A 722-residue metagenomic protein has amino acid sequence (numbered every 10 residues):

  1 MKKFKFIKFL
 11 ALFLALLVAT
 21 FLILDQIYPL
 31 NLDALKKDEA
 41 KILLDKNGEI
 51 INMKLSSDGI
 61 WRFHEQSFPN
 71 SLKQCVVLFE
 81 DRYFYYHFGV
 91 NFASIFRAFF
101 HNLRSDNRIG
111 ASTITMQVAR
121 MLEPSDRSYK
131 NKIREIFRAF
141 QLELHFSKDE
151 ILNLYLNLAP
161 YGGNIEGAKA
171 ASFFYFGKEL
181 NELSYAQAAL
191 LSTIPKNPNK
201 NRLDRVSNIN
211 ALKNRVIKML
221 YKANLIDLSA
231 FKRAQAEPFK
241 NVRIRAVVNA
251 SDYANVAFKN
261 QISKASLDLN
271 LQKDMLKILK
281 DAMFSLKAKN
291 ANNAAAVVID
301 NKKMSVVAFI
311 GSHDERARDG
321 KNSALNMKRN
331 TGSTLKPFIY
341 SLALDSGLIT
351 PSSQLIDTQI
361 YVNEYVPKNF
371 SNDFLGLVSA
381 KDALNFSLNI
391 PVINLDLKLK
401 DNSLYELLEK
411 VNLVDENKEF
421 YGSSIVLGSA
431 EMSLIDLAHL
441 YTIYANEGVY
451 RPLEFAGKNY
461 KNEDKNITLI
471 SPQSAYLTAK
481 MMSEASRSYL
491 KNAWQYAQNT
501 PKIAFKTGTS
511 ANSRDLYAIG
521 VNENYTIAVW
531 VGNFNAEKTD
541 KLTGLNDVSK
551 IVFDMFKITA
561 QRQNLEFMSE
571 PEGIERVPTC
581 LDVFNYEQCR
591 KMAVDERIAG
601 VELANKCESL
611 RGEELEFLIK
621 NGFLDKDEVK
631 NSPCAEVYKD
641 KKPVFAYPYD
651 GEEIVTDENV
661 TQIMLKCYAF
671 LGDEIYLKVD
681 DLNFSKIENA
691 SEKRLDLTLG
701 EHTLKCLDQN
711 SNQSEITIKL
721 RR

Functional and structural regions predicted by a protein language model:
K2, V18, I226, K240-A246 (+1 more regions): Soluble, non-transmembrane domains of envelope/secretory-pathway proteins that act on or interact with carbohydrate
K2-K46, L103: N-terminal type II signal-anchor transmembrane helix that functions as the membrane-insertion/stop-transfer segment
I42, E49-R62, A170, N199 (+8 more regions): Short pre-catalytic segments that frame enzyme active sites
G48, V76, V118, I151 (+15 more regions): Residue-level preference for non-acidic, small/hydrophobic
H64-I114, E166-A171: Flexible, acidic/glycine-enriched loop-and-adjacent beta/alpha segments that face the extracytoplasmic/periplasmic side
H101-R127, N181, V242-F258, I349-L404 (+3 more regions): Conserved catalytic neighborhood of penicillin-recognizing serine enzymes
N107-K277, E406-K410, V414-D415, S423-G428 (+1 more regions): Non-catalytic, structured segments within soluble enzyme domains
A265-A288, V297-V298, F309, R316-L325 (+3 more regions): A penicillin-recognizing enzyme superfamily signal
